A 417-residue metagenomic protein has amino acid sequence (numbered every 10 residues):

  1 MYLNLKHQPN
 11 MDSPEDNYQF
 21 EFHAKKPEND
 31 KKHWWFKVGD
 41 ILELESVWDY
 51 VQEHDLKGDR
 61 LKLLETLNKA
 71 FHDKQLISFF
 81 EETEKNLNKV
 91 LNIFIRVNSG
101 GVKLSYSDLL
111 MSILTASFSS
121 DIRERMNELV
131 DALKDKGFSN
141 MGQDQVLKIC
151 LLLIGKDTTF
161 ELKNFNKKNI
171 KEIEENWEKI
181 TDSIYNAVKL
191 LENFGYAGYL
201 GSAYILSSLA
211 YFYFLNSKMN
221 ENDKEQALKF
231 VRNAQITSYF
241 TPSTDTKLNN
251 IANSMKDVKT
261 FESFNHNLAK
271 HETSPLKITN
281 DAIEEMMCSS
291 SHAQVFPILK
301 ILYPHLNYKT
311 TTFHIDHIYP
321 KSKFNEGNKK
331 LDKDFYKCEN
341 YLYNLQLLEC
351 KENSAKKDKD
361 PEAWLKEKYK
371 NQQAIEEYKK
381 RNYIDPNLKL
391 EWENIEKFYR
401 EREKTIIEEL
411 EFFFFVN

Functional and structural regions predicted by a protein language model:
M1-G155, E362, K366-E367, E396-E403 (+1 more regions): Basic- and aromatic-enriched surface patches that contact anionic nucleotides/nucleic acids
L67-E82, N88-N92, E128-A132, N176-A197 (+3 more regions): Short amphipathic alpha-helical segments and their helix-coil junctions
L114-Q235: Long, internal scaffold/assembly segments composed of regular secondary structure
D135-N164, T244-M286, S290, E396-E409: Long, charge-rich low-complexity segments
E221-E225, K229-I318, S322-K323: Aromatic-lined ligand-binding clefts that engage carbohydrates, nucleic acids, or primary amines
G327-Y343: Short linker/helix segments within small regulatory modules
C338-K370: Short Cys/His-centered divalent metal-binding micro-motifs
E376-N417: C-terminal, well-folded lobe of enzymatic/effector domains
